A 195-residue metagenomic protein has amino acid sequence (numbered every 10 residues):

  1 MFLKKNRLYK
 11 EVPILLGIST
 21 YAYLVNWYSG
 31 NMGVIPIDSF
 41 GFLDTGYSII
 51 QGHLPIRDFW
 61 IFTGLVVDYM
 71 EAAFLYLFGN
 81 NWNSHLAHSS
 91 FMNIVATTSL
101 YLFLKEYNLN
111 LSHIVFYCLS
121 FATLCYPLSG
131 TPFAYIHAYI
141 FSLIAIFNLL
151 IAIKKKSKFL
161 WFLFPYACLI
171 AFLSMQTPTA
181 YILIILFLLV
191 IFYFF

Functional and structural regions predicted by a protein language model:
M1-V25: Start-transfer (signal-anchor) and selected internal transmembrane alpha helices of multi-pass inner/ER membrane
Y28-T45, P55-E71, N80-N83: Extracytoplasmic catalytic/substrate-binding loops of multi-pass membrane glycan-assembly enzymes
L65, F78-T98: Loop-to-helix entry region of an early transmembrane alpha helix in multi-pass inner-membrane enzymes
S90-T97, Y117, I136-L149, W161-F164 (+1 more regions): Alpha-helical transmembrane segments of multi-pass membrane proteins
V95-T123, K156-K158: Transmembrane-helix signature of polytopic, membrane-embedded enzymes that assemble or transfer cell-envelope glycans
K105-N108, L143-W161, F194-F195: Membrane-interface transmembrane helices that cradle and orient dolichyl/undecaprenyl
A122, F159-P178, I182-F187: Membrane-interface alpha helices of multi-pass inner-membrane proteins
L128-A138: Short acidic/glycine- and proline-prone juxtamembrane loop motifs at membrane-interface regions of multi-pass membrane
